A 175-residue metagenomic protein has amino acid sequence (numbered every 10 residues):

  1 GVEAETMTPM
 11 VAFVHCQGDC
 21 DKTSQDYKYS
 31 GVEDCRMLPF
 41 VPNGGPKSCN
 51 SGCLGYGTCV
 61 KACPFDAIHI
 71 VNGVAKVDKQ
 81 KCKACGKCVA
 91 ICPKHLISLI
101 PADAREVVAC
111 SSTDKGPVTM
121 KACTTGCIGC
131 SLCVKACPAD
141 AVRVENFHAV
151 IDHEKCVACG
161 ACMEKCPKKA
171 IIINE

Functional and structural regions predicted by a protein language model:
G1-A136, D140, M163-K165, K169-E175: Ferredoxin-type iron-sulfur electron-transfer modules and their immediate structural context
A75, H148-A149: Hydrophobic residues embedded in beta-strands of well-ordered beta-sheets
G160: Terminal recognition/anchoring or ligand-binding modules at protein termini
